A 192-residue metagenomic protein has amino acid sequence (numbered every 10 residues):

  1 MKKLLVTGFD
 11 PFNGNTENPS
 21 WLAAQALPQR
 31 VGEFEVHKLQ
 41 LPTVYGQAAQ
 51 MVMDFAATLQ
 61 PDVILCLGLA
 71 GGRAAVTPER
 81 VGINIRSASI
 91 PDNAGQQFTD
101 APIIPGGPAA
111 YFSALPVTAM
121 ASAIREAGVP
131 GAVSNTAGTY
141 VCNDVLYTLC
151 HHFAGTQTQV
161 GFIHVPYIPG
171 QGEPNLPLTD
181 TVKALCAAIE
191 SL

Functional and structural regions predicted by a protein language model:
M1-A137, H151-G155, N175-D180, A184 (+1 more regions): N-terminal catalytic or cofactor-binding beta/alpha core of small enzyme domains
G14, C142, P169-E173: Short active-site-adjacent structural elements
G71, P166-P169: Glycine-rich beta-alpha junction loops
S134-T156, G161-Y167: Active-site oxyanion/phosphate-handling segment shared across diverse enzymes
